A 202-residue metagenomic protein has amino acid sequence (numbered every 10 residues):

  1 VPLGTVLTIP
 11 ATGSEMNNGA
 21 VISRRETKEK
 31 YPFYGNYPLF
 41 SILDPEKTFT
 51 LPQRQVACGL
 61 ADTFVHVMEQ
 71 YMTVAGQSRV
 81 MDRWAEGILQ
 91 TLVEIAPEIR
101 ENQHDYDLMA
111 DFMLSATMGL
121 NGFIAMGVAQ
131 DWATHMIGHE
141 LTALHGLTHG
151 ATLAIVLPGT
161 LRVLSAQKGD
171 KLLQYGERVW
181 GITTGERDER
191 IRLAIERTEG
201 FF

Functional and structural regions predicted by a protein language model:
V1-V80, Q174: A glycine/threonine-rich phosphate-anchoring loop and its flanking beta-alpha core in nucleotide/phosphate-binding
N17, L193, R197-G200: N-terminal loops that bind phosphate or other acidic moieties and the adjacent beta-alpha structural core
T50-G59, M126-G127, T198-F202: Short secondary-structure transition/capping segments
Q70, V74-E196: Active-site segments that bind and position negatively charged phosphate/pyrophosphate groups
